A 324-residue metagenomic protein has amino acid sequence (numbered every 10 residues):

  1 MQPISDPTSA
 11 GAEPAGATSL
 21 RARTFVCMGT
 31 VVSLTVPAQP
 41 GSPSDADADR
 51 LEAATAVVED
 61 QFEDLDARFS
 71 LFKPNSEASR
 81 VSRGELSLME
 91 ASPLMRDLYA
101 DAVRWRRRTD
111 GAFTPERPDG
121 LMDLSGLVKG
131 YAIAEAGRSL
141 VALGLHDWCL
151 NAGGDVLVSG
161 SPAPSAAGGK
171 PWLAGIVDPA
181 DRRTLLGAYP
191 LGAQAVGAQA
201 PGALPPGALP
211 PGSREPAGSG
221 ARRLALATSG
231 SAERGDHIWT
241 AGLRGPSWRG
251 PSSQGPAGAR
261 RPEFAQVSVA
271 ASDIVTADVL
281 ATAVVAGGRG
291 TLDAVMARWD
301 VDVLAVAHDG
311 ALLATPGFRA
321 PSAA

Functional and structural regions predicted by a protein language model:
M1-A324: Mature catalytic core of soluble alpha/beta enzymes
